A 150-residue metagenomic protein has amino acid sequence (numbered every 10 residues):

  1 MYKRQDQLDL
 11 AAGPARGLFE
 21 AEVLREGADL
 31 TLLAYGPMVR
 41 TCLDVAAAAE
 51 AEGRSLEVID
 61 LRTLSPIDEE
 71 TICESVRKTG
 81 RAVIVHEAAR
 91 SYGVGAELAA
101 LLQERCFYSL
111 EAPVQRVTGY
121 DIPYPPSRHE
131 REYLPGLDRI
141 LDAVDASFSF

Functional and structural regions predicted by a protein language model:
M1: Active-site loops and adjacent core secondary-structure elements that bind or stabilize anionic groups
R4-F150: Thiamine diphosphate
